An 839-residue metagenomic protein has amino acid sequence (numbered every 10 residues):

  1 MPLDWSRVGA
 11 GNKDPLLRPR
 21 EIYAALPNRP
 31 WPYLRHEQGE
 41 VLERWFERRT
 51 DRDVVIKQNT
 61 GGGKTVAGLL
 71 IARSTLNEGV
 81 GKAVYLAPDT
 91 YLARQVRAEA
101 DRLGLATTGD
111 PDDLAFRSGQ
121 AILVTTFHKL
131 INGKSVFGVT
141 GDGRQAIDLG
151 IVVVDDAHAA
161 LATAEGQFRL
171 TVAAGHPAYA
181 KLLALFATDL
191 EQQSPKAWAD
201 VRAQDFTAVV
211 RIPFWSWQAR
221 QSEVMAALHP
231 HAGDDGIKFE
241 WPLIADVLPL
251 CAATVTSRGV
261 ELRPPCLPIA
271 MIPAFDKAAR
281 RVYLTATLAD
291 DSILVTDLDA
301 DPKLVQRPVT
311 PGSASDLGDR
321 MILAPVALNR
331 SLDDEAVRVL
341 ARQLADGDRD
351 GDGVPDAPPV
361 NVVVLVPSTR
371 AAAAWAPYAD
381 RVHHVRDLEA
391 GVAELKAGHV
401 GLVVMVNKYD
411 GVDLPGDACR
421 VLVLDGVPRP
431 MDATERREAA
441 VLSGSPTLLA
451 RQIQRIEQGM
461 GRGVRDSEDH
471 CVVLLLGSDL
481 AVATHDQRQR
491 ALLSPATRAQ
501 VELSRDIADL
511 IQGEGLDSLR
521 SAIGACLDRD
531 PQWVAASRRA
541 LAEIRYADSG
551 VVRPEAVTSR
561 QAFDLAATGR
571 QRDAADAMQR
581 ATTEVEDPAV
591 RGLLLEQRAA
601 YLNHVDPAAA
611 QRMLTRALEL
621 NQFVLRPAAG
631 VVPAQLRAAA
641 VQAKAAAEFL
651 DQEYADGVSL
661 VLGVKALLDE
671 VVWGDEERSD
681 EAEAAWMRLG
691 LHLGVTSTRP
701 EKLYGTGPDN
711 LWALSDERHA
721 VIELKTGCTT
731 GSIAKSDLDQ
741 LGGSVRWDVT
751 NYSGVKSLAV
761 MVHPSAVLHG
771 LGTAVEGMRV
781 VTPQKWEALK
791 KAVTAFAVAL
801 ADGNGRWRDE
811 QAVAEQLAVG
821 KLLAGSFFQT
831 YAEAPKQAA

Functional and structural regions predicted by a protein language model:
P2-K57: Conserved pre-motif I regulatory segment
V55, N59, D148-I151, D156-P359 (+3 more regions): Conserved coupling segment at the C-terminus of the helicase ATP-binding
T65-T107, K129-N132, A286-L294, V364-A372: Conserved Walker A/P-loop ATP-binding site and its immediately adjacent core in helicase/helicase-like ATPase domains
T90-A115, V295-L304, P377-H383: Conserved helix-turn-beta segment of the N-terminal RecA-like "Helicase ATP-binding" lobe in SF1/SF2 helicases
R94-Q145, A390-L395: Inter-Walker segment of RecA-like/P-loop motor cores
Q120-D156, A160-Q167, R263-P268, V403-D413: Conserved RecA-like ASCE ATPase "motif II neighborhood" in helicase/translocase motors
T369, R386-A397, L424, A450 (+1 more regions): Catalytic core segments in nucleotide and nucleic-acid processing enzymes
L395-V482, C728-T729, V749, P764: Conserved RecA-like P-loop NTPase helicase motor core
